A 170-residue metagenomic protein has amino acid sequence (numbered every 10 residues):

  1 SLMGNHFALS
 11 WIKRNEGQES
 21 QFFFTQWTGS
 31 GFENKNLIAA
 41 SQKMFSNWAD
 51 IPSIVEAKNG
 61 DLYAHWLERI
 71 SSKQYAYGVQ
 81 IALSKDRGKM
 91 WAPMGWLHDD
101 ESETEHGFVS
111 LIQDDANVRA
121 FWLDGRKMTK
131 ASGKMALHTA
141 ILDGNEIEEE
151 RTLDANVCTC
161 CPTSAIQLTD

Functional and structural regions predicted by a protein language model:
S1-D170: Extracellular, repeat-based ectodomains that mediate carbohydrate processing or recognition
